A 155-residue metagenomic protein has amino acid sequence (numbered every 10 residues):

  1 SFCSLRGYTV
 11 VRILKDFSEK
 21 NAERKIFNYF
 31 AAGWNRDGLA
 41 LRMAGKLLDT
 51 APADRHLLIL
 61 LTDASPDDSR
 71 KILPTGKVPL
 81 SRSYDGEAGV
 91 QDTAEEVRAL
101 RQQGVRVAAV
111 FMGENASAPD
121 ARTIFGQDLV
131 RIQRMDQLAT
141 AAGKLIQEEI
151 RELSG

Functional and structural regions predicted by a protein language model:
S1-G155: Acidic, glycine-rich A-domain
